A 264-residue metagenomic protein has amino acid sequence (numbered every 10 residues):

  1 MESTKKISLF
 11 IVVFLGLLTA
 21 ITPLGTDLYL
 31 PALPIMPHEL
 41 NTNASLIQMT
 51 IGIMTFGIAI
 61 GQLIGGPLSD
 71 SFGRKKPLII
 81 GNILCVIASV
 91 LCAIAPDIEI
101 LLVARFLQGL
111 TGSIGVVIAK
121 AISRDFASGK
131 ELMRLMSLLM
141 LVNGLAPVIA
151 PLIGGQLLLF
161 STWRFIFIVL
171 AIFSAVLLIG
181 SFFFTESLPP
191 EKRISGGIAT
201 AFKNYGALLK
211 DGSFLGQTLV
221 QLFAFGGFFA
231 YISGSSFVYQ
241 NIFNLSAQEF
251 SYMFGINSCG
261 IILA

Functional and structural regions predicted by a protein language model:
S8-F10, I94-A104: Helix-loop junctions at membrane interfaces in 12-TM secondary transporters
F10-A44, G65, Y231-S236: Extracytoplasmic
D27, T55-L63, P147-V148, S258-I262: Residue-level signature of mid-helix packing/kink "hotspots" within the transmembrane helices of 12-pass Major
I60-E99: Conserved MFS/SLC helix-loop-helix module at the cytosolic interface between two early adjacent transmembrane helices
A88-A93, A104, Q108, R124 (+1 more regions): MFS-fold secondary transporters
P96, I100, G129, S137-F182: Helix-loop-helix hairpin linking two adjacent transmembrane segments in secondary transporters
A104-L145: Cytoplasmic helix-loop-helix junction between adjacent transmembrane helices in 12-TM secondary transporters
F182-G206: Flexible cytoplasmic inter-helical loops of multi-pass small-molecule transporters
